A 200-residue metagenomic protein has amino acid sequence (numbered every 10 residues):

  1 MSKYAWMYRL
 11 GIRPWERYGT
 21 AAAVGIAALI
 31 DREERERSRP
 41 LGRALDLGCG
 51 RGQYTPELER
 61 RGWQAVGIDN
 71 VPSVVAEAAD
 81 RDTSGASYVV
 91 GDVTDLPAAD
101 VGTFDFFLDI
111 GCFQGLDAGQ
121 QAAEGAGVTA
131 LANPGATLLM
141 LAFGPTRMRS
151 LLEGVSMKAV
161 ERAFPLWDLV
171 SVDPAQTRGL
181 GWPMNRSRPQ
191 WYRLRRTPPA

Functional and structural regions predicted by a protein language model:
M1-L47, R51-D100, L116-L131, A136-A200: Class I (Rossmann-like) S-adenosyl-L-methionine-dependent methyltransferase catalytic domain, capturing the SAM-binding
L108: A conserved beta-strand element that flanks and buttresses the S-adenosyl-L-methionine
G111, G115: Short catalytic micro-motifs in class I SAM-dependent methyltransferases
